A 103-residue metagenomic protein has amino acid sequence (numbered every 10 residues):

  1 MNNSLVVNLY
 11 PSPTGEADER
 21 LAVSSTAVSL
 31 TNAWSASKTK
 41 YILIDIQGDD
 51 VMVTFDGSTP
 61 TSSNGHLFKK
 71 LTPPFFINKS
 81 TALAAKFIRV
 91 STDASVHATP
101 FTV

Functional and structural regions predicted by a protein language model:
M1-R20, S25, S91-V103: C-terminal interaction-tip segments
L5, K40-I42, D49-V51, A94-V96: Short beta-strand/loop motifs in extracellular/secreted proteins, especially within beta-sandwich accessory domains
P13-K38, T61-S63: Surface-exposed ligand/attachment interfaces on beta-rich extracellular proteins
S29, T39-Y41, T72-P74: Intrinsic-disorder/low-complexity, polar/charged segments enriched in Ser/Thr/Lys/Arg/Asp/Glu/Gln
K40, I77-V96: Noncatalytic modules at the cell exterior or secretory-pathway interfaces, chiefly beta-strand-rich lectin/adhesion
D45-S63: Short, surface-exposed beta-strand/strand-loop-strand elements in extracellular ectodomains
T59-N78: An anionic, turn-rich surface loop/hairpin at beta-sheet edges that serves as a generic interaction/coordination patch
